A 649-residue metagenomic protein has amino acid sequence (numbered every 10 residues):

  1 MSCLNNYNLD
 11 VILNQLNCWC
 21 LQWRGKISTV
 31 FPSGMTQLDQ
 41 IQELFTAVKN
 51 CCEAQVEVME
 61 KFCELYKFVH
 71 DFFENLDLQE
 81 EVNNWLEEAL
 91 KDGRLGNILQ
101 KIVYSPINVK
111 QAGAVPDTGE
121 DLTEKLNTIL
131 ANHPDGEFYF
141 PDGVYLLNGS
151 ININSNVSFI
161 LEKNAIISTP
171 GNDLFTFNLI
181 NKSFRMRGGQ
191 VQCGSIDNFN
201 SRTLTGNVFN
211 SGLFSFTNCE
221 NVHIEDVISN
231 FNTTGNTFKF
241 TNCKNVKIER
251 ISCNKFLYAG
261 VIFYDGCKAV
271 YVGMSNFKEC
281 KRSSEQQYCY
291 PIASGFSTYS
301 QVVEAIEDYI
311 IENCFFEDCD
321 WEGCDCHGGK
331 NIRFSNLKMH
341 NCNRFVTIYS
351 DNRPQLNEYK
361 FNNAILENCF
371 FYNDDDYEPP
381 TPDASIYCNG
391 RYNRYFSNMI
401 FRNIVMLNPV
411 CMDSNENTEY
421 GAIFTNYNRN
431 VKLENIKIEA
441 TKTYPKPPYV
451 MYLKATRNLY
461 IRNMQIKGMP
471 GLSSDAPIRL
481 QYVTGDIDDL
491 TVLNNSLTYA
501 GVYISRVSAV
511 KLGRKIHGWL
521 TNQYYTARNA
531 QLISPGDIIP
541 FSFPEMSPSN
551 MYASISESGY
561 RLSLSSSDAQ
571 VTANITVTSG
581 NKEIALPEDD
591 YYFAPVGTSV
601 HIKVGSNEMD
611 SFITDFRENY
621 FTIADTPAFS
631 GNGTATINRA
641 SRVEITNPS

Functional and structural regions predicted by a protein language model:
M1-P106, S630-R642: Short, low-complexity N-terminal tether/leader segments at secretion or assembly junctions of large, surface-exposed
N83, V109-P141: Acidic Gly/Asp/Thr-rich repetitive segments characteristic of extracellular carbohydrate-active and adhesion proteins
Y104, D135, D142, L146-N148 (+35 more regions): Surface-exposed or flexible loop/turn and strand-edge residues in extracellular/cell-surface modules
N127-H133, L146-I160, I166-R187, C193-N221 (+6 more regions): Extracellular beta-strand-rich solenoid/capping regions of secreted or surface-exposed proteins that bind or remodel
F140, S158-E162, F184-G188, V222-E225 (+13 more regions): All-beta strand scaffolds that present successive hydrophobic residues in beta-strands
N148-S150, S168-L174, S195-R202, N232-K239 (+12 more regions): Short glycine/acidic-rich loop motifs that flank beta-strands on beta-rich extracellular proteins
N181-S300, E304, F315: Right-handed parallel beta-helix
S565-E583, P587-V596, I602-S649: Small/polar beta-strand repeat architecture
